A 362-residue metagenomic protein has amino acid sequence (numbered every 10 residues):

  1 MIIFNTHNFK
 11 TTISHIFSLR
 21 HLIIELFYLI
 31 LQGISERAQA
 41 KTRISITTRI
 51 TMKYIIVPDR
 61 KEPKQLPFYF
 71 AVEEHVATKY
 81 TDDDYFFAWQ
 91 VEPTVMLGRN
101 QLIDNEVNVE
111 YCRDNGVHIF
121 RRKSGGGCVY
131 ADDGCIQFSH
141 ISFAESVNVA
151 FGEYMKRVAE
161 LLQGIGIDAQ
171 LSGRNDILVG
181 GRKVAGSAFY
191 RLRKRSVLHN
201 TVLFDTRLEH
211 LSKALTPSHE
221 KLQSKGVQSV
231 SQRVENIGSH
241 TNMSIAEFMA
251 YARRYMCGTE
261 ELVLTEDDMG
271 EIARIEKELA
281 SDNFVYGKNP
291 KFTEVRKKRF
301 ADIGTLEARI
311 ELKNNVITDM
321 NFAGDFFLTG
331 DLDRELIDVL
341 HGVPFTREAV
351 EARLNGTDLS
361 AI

Functional and structural regions predicted by a protein language model:
I3, I16, H21-I23, Y28-Q32 (+2 more regions): Short, positively charged and aromatic/hydrophobic N-terminal segments
I24, T51-N148: N-terminal lobe of the biotin/lipoate ligase/transferase fold
G166-R174, G258-I272, R347-E351, S360-A361: Flexible, glycine/charged-enriched surface loops at secondary-structure junctions
L171-S187, M269-K277: Beta-rich nucleic-acid/ligand-interaction surfaces
Y190, K194-S196, N200-R233: Phosphate/diphosphate-binding glycine-rich loops and adjacent basic-rich segments that engage nucleotide
Q223-L262: A conserved active-site cap/scaffold subdomain adjacent to cofactor or substrate pockets
V234, L312, V316-I362: Active-site- and interface-proximal helix/loop "cap" or "latch" segments in soluble metabolic and energy-transducing
D268-K313: Structured beta-strand/loop patches that form or line metal/cofactor-binding pockets in enzymes
